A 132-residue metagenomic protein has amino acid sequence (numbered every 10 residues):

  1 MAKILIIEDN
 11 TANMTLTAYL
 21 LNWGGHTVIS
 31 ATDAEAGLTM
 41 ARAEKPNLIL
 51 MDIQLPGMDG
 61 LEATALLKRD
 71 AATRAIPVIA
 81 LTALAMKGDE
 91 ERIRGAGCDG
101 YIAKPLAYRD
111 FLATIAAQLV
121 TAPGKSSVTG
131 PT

Functional and structural regions predicted by a protein language model:
E8, T32: Conserved acidic carboxylate
T11-I29: Two-component/phosphorelay signaling modules centered on CheY-like receiver
S30, L55-M58, K87, G95: Residue-level signal for the "D+5" position in two-component response regulator receiver
E44-L50, L55: Active-site beta3 strand of CheY-like receiver
P56-D59, A65, R74, M86 (+1 more regions): The feature encodes the CheY-like receiver
L106-A116: C-terminal output helix
